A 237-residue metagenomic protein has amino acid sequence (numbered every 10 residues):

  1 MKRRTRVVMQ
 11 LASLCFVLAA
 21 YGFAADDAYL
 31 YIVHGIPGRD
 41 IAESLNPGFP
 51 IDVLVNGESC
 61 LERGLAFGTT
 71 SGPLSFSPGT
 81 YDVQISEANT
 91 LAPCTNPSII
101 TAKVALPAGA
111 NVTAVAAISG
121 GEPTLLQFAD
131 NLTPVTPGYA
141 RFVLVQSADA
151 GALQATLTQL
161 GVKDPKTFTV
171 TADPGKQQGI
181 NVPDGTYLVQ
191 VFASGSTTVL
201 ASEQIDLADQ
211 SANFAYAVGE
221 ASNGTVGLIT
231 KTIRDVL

Functional and structural regions predicted by a protein language model:
K2-L11: Bacterial N-terminal signal peptides that target proteins for export
Q10-A19: Bacterial N-terminal signal peptides
F23-L237: Intrinsically disordered, low-complexity polar regions and short flexible loop motifs
